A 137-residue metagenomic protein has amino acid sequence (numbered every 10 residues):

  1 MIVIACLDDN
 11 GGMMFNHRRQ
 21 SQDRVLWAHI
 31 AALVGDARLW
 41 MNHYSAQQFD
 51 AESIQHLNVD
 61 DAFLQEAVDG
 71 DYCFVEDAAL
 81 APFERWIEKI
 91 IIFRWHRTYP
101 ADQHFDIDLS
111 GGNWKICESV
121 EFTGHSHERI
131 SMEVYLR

Functional and structural regions predicted by a protein language model:
M1-R137: Enzymes that bind and transform nitrogen-containing heteroaromatic metabolites
